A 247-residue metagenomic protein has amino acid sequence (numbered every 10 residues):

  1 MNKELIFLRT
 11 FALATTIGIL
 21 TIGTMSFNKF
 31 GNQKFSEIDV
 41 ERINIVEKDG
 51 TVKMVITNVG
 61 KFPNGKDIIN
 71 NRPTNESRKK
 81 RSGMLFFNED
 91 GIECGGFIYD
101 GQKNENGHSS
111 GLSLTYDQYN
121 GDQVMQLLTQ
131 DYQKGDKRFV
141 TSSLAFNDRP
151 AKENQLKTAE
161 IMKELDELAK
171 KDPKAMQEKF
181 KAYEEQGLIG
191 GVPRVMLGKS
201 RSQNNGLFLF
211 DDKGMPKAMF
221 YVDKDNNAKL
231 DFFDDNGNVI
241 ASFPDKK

Functional and structural regions predicted by a protein language model:
M1-K29: Single-pass membrane-anchoring alpha-helices
G23-K247: Parallel beta-helix/beta-solenoid repeats that form elongated, surface-exposed shafts/blades used for receptor binding
